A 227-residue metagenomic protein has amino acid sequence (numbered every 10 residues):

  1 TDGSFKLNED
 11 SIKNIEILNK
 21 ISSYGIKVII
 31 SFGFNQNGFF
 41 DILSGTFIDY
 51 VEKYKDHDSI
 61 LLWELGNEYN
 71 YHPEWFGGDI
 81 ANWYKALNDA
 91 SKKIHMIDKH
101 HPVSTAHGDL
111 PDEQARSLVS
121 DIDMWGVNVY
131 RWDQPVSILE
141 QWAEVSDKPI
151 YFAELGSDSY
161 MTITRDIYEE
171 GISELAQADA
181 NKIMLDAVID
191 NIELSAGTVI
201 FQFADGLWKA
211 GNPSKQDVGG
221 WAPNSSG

Functional and structural regions predicted by a protein language model:
T1, V28-F32, L61-L65, V103-A106 (+3 more regions): Hydrophobic faces of well-ordered beta-strands that scaffold small-molecule active sites in alpha/beta enzyme cores
T1-I48, N82-S104, L139, A143-E144: Aromatic-lined substrate-binding rim segments of carbohydrate-active enzymes
D2-F5, F34-G38, G66-H72, G108-E113 (+3 more regions): Solvent-exposed loop/turn segments at secondary-structure junctions within structured extracellular/periplasmic domains
S11-G25, D49-S59, Q114-S120, E140-I150 (+1 more regions): Acidic (Asp/Glu)-rich catalytic clusters
N35-N37, T46-A81, S104-A106, D112-E113 (+1 more regions): Active-site groove signature of glycoside hydrolases
L61, I94, T105, A196 (+2 more regions): Catalytic cores of eukaryotic secretory-pathway lumenal/extracellular enzymes that build and remodel glycoconjugates
W75-G77, A81-D190: Extracellular glycoside hydrolase catalytic/binding regions
F201-G227: Aromatic-rich peripheral "rim/lid" segments of glycoside hydrolase catalytic domains that contact and position glycan
